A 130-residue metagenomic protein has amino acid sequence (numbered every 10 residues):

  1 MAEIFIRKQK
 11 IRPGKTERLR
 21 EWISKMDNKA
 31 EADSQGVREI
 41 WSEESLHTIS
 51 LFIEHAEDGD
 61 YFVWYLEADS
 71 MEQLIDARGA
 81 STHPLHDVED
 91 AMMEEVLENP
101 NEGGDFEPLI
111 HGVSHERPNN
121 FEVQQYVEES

Functional and structural regions predicted by a protein language model:
M1-E31: Long, hydrophobic N-terminal alpha-helical segment
F5-Q9, L19, T48-A80: Short, well-ordered beta-strand segments in beta-rich or mixed alpha/beta enzyme and ligand-binding folds
K29-Q35, H55-A56: Intrinsically disordered, low-complexity coil segments
A32-S45, E67-E107: An amphipathic, aromatic/His-enriched active-site/gating alpha helix that lines ligand/cofactor pockets
N101-V127: Short, low-order "capping/linker" segments at domain edges
